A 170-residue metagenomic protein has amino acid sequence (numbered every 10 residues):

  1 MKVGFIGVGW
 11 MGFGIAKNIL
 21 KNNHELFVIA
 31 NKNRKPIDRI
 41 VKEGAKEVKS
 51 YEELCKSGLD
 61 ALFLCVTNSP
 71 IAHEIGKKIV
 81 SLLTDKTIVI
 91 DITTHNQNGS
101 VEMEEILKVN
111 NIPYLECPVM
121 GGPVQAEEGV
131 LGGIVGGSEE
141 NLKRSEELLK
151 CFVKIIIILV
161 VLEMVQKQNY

Functional and structural regions predicted by a protein language model:
M1-S57, A61-L64, P123: NAD(P)+-binding Rossmann beta1-loop-alpha1 motif at the extreme N-terminus of oxidoreductases
V3, W10, G14, N18 (+9 more regions): Amphipathic alpha-helical hairpins
A16-N18, V41, E74-K77, V101-E104 (+1 more regions): Short amphipathic alpha-helical segments
N18, N22, E43, C65 (+4 more regions): Change "in soluble alpha/beta enzymes" to "in soluble alpha/beta proteins
Y51-Y114: Rossmann-fold NAD(P) dinucleotide-binding segment
H95-Y170: Rossmann-fold dinucleotide-binding core
